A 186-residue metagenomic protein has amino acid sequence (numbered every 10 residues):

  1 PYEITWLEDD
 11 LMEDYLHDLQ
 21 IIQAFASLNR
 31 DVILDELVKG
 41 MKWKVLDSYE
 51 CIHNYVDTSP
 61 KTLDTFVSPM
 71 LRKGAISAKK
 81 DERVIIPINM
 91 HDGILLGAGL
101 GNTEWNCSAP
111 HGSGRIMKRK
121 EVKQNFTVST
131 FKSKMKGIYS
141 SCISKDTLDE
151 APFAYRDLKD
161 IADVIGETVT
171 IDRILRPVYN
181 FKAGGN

Functional and structural regions predicted by a protein language model:
P1-N186: Domain-length cofactor-binding catalytic modules of enzymes
